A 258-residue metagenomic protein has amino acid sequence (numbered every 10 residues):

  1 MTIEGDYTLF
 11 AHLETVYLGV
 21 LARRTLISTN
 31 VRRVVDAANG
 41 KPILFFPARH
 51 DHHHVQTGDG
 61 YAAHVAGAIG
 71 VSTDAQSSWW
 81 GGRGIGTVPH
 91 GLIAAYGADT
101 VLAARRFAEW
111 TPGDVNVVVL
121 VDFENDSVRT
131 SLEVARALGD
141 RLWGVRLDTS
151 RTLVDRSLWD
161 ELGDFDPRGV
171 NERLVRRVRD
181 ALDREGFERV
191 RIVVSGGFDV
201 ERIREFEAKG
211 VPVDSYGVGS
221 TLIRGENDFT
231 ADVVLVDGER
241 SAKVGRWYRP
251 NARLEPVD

Functional and structural regions predicted by a protein language model:
M1-E185, V200-E201: Buried, small/hydrophobic-residue-enriched core segments of structured protein domains
T152, S157-D258: Gly/Ser/Thr/Ala-enriched C-terminal appendages of enzymes
